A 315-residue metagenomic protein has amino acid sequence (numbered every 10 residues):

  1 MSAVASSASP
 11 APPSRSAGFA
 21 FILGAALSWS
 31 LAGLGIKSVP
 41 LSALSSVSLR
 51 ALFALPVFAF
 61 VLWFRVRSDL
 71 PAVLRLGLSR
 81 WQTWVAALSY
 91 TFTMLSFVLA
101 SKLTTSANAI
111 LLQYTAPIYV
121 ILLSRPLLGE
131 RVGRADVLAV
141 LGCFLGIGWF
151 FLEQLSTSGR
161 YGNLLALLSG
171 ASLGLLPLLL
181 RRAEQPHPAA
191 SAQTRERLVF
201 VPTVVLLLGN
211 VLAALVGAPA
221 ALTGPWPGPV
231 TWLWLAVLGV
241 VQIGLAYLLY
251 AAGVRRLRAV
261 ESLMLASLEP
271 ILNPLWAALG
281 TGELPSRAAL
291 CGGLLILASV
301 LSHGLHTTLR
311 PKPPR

Functional and structural regions predicted by a protein language model:
M1-S48, S96, L145, L155-A190 (+1 more regions): Glycine-/small-residue-enriched transmembrane alpha-helix faces in small-molecule transporters and effluxers
S16-F21, S45-F64, A139-G142, L165-L168 (+3 more regions): Hydrophobic alpha-helical transmembrane segments of multi-pass integral membrane proteins, especially transporters
S28, R65-A107, Q113, W149 (+1 more regions): Specific transmembrane alpha-helical segments of multi-pass solute transporters/efflux pumps, especially DMT/EamA
S30, A87, T91, L95 (+7 more regions): Hydrophobic/small/kink-forming positions within alpha-helical transmembrane segments of polytopic membrane proteins
V39, S46, R50, A100 (+7 more regions): Hydrophobic/aromatic residues within transmembrane alpha-helices of multi-pass small-molecule transporters
S48-P56, V98-G129, S169, V260-A278: Specific alpha-helical transmembrane segments that line the substrate/conduction pathway and gating interfaces
F58, V132-L152, S169-L173, N210 (+3 more regions): Hydrophobic transmembrane alpha-helices of multi-pass small-molecule transport proteins
A109-T115, A183-E184, A189-V211, I243-L279: Helix-helix packing/entry segments at the starts of transmembrane helices
